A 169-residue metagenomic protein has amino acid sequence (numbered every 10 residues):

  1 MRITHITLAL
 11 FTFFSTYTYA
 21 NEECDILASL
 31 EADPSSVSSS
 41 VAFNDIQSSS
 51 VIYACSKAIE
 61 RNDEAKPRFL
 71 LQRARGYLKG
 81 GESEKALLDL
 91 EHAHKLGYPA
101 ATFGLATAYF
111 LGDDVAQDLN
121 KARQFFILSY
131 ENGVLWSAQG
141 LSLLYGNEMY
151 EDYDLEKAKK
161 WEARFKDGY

Functional and structural regions predicted by a protein language model:
T7-S15: Bacterial N-terminal signal peptides
Y17-E60: N-terminal leader/linker segments that initiate helical-solenoid repeat arrays
E23, G146-Y169: Terminal, low-structured helical/coil segments at or just beyond the last alpha-helical repeat
R61-K66, Y77, K95-P99, L111-D113 (+3 more regions): Short helix-capping/linker turns of helical repeat alpha-solenoids
L70-K79, T102-L111, G140-N147: Hydrophobic face of amphipathic alpha-helices that form TPR/SEL1-like repeat modules and related alpha-solenoid
